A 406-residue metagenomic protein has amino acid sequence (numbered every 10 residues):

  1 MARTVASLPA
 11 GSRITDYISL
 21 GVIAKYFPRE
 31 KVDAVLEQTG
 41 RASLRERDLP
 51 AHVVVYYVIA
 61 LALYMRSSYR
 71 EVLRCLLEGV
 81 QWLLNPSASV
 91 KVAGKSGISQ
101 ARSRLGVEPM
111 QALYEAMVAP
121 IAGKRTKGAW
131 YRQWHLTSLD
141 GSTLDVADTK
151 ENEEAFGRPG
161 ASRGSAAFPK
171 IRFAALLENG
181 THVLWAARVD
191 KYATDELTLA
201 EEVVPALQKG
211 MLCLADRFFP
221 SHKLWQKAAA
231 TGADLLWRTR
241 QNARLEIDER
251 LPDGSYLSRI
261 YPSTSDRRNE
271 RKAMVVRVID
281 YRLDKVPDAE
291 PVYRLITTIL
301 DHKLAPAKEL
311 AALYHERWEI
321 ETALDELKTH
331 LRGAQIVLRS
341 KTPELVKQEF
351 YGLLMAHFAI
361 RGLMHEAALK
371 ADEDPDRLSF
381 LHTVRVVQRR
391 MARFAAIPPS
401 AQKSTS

Functional and structural regions predicted by a protein language model:
M1-Y69, C75, S103-L105, A112-A116 (+3 more regions): Single, function-defining residue in the core of a domain
S68-S87: DNA-recognition alpha helix
N85-L105: Major-groove recognition helix of helix-turn-helix-like DNA-binding domains
P120: Phosphate-interacting basic helix/loop segments used at nucleotide- and nucleic-acid interfaces
G128: Noncatalytic carbohydrate-binding groove/subsite architecture in carbohydrate-active enzymes
